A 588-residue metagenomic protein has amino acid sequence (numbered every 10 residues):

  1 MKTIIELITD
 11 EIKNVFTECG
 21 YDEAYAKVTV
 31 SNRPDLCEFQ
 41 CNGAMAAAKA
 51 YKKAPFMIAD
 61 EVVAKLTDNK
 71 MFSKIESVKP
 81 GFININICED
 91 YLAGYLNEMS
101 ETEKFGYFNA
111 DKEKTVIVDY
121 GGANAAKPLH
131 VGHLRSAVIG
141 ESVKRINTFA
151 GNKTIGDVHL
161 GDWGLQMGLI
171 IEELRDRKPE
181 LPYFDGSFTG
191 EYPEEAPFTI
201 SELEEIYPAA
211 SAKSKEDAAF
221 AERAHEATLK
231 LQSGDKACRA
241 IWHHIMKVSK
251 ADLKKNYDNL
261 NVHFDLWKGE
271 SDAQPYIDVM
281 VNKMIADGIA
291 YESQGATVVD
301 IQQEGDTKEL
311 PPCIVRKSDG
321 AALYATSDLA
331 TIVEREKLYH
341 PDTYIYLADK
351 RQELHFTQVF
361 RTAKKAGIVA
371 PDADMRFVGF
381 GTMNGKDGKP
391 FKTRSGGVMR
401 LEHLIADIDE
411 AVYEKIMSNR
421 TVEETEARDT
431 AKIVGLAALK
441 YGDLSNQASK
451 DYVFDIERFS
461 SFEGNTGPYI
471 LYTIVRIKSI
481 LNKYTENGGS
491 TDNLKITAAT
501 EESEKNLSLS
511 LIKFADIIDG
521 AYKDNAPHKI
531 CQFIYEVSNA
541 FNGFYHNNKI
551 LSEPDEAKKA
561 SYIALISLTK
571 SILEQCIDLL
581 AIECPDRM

Functional and structural regions predicted by a protein language model:
M1-A93, F105, A110-M588: Non-catalytic interaction-recognition regions
G94-M99: Short, charged, solvent-exposed linker or helix-capping segments at domain edges/interfaces that act as flexible hinges
